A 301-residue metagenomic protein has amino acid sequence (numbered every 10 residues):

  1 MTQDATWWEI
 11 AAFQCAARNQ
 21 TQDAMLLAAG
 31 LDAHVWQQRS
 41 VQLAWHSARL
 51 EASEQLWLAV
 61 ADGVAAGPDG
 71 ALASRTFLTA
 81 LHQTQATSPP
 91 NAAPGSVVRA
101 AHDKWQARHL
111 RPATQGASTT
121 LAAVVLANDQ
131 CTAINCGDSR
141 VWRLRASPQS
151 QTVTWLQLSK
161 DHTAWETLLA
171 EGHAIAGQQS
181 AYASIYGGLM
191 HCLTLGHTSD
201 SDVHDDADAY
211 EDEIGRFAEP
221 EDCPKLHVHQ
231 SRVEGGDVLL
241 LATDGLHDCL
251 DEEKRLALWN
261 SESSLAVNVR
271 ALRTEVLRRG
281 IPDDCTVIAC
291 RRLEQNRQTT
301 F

Functional and structural regions predicted by a protein language model:
M1-F301: PP2C/PPM-type serine/threonine phosphatase catalytic domain
